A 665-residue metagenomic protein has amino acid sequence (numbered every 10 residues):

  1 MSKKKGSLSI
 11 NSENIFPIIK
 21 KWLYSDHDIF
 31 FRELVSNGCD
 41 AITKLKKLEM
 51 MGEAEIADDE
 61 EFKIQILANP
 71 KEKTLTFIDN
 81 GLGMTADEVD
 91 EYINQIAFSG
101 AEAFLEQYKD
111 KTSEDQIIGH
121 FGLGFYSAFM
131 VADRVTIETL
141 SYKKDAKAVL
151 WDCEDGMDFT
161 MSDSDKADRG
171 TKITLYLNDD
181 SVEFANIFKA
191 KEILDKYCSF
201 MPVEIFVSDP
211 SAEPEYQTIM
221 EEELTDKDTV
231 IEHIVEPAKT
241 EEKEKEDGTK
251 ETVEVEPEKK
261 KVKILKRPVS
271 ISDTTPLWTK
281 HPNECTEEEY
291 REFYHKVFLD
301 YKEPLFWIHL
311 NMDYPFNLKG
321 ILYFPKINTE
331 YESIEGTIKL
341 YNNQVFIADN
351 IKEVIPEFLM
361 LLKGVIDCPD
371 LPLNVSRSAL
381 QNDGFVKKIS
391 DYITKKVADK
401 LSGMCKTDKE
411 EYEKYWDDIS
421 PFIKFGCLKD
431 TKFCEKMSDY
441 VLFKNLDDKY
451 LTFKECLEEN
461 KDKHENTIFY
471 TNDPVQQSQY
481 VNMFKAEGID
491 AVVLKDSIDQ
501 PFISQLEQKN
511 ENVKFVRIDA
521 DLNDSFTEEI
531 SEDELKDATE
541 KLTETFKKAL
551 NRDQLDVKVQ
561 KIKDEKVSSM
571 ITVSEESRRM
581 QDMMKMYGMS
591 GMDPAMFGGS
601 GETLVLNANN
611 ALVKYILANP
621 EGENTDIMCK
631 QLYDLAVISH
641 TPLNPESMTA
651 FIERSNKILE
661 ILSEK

Functional and structural regions predicted by a protein language model:
M1-F184, E192, S199, M220-E222 (+1 more regions): GHKL (Bergerat-fold) ATPase N-terminal catalytic module, capturing the glycine-rich phosphate-binding loop and acidic
I117, V135-D158, N178-V182, F188-K665: GHKL/Bergerat-fold ATPase module in large chromosome/replication-associated machines
